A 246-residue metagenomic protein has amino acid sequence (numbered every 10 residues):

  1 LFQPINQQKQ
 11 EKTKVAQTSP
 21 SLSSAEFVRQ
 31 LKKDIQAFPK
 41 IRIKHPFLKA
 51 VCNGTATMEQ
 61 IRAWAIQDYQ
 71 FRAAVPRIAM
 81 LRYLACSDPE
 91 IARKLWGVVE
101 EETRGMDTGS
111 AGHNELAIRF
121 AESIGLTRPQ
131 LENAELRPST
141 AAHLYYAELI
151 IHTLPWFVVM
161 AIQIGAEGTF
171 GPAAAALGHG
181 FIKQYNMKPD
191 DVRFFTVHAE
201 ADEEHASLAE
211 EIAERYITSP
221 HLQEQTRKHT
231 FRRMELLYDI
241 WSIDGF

Functional and structural regions predicted by a protein language model:
P4, Q8-Q10: Cationic, low-complexity basic patches in intrinsically disordered or flexible, solvent-exposed regions
K14-F246: Non-heme di-metal
